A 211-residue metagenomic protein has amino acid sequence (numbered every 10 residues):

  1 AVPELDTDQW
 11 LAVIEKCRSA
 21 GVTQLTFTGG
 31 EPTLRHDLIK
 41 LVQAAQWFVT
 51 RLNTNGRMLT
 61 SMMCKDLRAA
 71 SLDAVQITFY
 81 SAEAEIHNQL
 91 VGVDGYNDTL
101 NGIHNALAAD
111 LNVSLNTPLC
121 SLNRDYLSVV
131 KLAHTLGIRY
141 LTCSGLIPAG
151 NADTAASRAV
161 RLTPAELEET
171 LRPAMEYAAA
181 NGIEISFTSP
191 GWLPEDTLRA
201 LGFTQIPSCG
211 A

Functional and structural regions predicted by a protein language model:
A1-A74: Conserved alpha-helical substructure of the radical SAM core
A69-D73, Y80, E85-G210: Radical SAM enzyme [4Fe-4S]-AdoMet core and its adjacent flexible, acidic and glycine-rich loops/tails across
